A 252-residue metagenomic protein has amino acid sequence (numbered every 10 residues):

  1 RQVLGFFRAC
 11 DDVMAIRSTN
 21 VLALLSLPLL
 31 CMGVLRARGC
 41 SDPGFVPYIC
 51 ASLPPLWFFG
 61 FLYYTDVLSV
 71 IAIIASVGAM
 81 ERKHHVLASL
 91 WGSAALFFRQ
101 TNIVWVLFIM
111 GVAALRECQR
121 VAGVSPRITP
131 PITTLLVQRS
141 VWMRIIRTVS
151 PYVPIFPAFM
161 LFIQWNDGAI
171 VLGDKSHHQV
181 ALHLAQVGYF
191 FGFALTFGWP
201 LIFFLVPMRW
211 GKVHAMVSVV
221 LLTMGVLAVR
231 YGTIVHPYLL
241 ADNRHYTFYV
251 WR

Functional and structural regions predicted by a protein language model:
R1-A9, V21-L22: Short hydrophobic/aromatic helix or loop-helix immediately within or flanking a transmembrane segment in polytopic
S18-G39: Transmembrane-helix motifs of polytopic, lipid-linked glycan transferases
L22, R38, S52-L53, Y63-Y64 (+2 more regions): Transmembrane helix irregularities
R36-S41, S76-L87, A113, E117-R120: Membrane-interface transmembrane helices that cradle and orient dolichyl/undecaprenyl
P43-P55, V77: Transmembrane and membrane-interface helices of multi-pass, inner-membrane envelope-modifying transferases
P54, I74-A79, H85-Q100, V106-G111: Membrane-interface alpha helices of multi-pass inner-membrane proteins
F58-L68: Short acidic/glycine- and proline-prone juxtamembrane loop motifs at membrane-interface regions of multi-pass membrane
N102-W251: Membrane-lumen/periplasm interface segments of specific transmembrane helices in polyprenyl phosphate-linked
